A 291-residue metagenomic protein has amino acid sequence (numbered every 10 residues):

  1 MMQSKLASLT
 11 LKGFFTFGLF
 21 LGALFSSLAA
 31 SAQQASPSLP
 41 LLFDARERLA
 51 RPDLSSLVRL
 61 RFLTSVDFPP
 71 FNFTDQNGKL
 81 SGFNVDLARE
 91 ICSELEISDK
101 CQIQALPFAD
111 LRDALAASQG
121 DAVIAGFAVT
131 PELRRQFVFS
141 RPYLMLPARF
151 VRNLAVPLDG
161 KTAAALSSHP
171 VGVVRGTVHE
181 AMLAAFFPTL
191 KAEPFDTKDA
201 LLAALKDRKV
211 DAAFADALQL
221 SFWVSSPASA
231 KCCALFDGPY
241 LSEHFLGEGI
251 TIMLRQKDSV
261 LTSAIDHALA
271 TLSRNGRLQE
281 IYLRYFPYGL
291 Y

Functional and structural regions predicted by a protein language model:
M1-L11: N-terminal secretory signal peptides that target proteins for export/translocation
K12-S26: Bacterial N-terminal signal peptides
L28-A32: Sec/Tat signal peptide C-region and signal peptidase I cleavage site
Q33-Y291: Proline/Glycine/Serine-rich low-complexity intrinsically disordered segments that serve as flexible stalks/linkers
